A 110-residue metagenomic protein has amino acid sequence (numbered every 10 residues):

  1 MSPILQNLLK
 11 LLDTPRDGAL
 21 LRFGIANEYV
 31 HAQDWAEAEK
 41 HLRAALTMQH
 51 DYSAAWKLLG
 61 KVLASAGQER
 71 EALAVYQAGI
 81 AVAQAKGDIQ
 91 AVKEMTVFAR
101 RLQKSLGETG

Functional and structural regions predicted by a protein language model:
R70-A74, F98-G110: Alpha-helical linker/edge segments of TPR/alpha-solenoid repeat scaffolds and analogous pre-/post-domain helices
